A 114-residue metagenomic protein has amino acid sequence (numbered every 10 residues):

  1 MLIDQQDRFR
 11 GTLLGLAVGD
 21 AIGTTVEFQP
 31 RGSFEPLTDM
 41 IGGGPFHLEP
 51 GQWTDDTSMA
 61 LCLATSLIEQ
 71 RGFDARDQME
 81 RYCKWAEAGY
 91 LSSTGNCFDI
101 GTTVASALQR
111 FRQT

Functional and structural regions predicted by a protein language model:
M1-T114: Structured, active/binding-site neighborhoods that engage oxygen-rich ligands
